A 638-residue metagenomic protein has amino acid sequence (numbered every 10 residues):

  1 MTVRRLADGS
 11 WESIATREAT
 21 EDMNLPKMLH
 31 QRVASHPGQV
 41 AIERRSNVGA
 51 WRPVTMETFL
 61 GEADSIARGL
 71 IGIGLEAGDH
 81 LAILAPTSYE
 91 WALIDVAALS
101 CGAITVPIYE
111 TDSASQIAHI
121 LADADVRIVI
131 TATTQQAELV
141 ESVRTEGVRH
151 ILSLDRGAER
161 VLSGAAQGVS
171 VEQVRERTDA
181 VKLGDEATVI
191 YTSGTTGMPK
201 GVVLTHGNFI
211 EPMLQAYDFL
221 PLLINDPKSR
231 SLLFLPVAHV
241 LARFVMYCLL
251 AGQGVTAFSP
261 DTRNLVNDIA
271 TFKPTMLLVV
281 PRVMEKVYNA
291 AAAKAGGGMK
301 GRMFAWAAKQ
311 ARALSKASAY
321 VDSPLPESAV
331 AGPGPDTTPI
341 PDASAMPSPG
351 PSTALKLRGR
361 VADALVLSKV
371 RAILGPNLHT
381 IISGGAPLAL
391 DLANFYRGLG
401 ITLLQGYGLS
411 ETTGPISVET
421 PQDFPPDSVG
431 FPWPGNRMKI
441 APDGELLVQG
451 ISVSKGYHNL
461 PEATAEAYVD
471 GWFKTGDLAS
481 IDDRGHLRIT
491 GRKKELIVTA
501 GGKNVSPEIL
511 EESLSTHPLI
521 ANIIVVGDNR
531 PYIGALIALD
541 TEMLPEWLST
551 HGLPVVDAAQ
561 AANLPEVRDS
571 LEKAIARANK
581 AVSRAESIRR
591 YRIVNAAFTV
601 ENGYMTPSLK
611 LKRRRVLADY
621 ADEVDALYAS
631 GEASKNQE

Functional and structural regions predicted by a protein language model:
L6, V48, Q135-L183, A291-L367: ANL superfamily adenylate-forming
P37-V40, V169-Y191, M198, I224-R230: Conserved pre-ATP/AMP-binding loop-to-beta segment of ANL
G38, I42-S88, A92-V96, S113-A118 (+1 more regions): Conserved AMP-binding/adenylate-forming core of the ANL superfamily
P53-E57, A187-M213: Conserved AMP-binding A3 loop
I73, S100-G164, S570, R577: Structural core segment of the AMP-binding/adenylate-forming
D79, D95, E110-S142, P212-L232 (+3 more regions): Conserved ATP-dependent adenylate/AMP-binding module captured primarily in the ANL superfamily
I210-R230, V237-V330, I340-D342, P349-A364: Conserved AMP-binding/adenylation subdomain of ANL enzymes
P432-T499, T516, N636: Conserved ATP-binding/catalytic segment of the ANL
